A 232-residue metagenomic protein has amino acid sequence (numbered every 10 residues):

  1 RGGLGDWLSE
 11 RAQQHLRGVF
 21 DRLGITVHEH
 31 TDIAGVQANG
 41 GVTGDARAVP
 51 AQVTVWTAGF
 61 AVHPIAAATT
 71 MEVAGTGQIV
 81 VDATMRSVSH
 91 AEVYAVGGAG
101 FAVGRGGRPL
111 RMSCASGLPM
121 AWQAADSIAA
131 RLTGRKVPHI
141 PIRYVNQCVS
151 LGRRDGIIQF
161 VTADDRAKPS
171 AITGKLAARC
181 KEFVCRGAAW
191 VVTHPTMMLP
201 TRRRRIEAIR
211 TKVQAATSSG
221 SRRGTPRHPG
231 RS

Functional and structural regions predicted by a protein language model:
R1-T31: Rossmann-like dinucleotide-binding cores of NAD(P)H-dependent redox enzymes
E29-G40: A conserved short coil-to-beta-strand element within the FAD-binding core of flavoproteins
G40-G41, A48-P119: FAD-site-proximal beta/loop scaffold in flavoenzymes
G77-A95, I140, L151-D165: FAD-binding beta-loop-beta segment adjacent to the flavin cofactor pocket
A102, G106-R108, L132-P138, I142-V145 (+1 more regions): SDR active-site lid
A115-I142: Internal hydrophobic alpha-helix adjacent to the cofactor/substrate pocket in enzyme cavities
R153-S232: C-terminal auxiliary extensions adjacent to catalytic cores
